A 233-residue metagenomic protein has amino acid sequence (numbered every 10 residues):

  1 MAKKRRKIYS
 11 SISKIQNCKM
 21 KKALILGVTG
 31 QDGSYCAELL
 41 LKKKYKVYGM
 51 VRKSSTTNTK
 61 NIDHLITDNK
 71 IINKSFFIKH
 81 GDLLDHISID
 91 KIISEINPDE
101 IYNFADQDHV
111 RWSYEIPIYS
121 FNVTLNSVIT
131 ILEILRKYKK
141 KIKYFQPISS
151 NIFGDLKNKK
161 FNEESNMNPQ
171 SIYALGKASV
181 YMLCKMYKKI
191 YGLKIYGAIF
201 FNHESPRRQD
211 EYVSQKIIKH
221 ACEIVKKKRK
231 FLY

Functional and structural regions predicted by a protein language model:
K3-R5, Y9-H203: N-terminal Rossmann-like NAD(P)+-binding domain of SDR-like oxidoreductases, especially those catalyzing
D68-K74, Y191-G192, I218-Y233: A short C-terminal helix-loop "cap" of Rossmann-like NAD(P)-dependent dehydrogenase/epimerase domains
A178, H203-K219, K226-Y233: Glycine/proline-rich active-site loop of Rossmann-fold NAD(P)-dependent oxidoreductases
